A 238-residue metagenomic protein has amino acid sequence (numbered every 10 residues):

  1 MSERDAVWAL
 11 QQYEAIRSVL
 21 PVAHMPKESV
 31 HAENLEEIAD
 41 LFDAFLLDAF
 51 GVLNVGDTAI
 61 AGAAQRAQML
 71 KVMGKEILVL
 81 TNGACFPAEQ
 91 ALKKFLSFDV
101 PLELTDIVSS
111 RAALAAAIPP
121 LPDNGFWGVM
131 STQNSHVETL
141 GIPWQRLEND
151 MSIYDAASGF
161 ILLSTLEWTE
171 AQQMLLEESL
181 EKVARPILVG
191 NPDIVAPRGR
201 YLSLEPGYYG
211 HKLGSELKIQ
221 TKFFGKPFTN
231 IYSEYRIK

Functional and structural regions predicted by a protein language model:
M1-K238: HAD-like aspartate-dependent phosphatase fold
